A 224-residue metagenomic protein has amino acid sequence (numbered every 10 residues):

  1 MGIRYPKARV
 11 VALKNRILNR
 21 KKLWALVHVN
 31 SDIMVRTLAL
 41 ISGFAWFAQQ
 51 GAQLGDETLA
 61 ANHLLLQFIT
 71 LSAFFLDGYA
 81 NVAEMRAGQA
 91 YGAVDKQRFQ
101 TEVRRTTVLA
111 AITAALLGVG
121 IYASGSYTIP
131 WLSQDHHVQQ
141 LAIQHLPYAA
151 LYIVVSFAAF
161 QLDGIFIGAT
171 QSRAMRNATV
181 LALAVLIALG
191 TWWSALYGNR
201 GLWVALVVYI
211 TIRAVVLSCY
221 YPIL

Functional and structural regions predicted by a protein language model:
M1, D77-A80, A149-G168, A174-L186 (+1 more regions): Short runs within selected transmembrane alpha-helices of multi-pass transporters and secretion channels
M1-S31, A87-Y152, W192-L224: Short alpha-helical transmembrane segments in multi-pass integral membrane proteins
N15-W46, L71, F75, Y79 (+3 more regions): Hydrophobic faces of transmembrane alpha-helices in multi-pass small-molecule transporters and flippases across diverse
I33, T37, A45, Q49 (+6 more regions): Transmembrane alpha-helix boundary and packing residues in multipass membrane permease domains and related
L38-L71, Q89-A90, Y127-H136: Helix-terminus/linker motif at the lipid-water interface of multi-pass membrane proteins
G55, D135, Q171-S172, G198: Short loop-to-helix capping motifs
A61-A123, A158-T170, A174: Small-residue-rich hydrophobic transmembrane alpha-helices
